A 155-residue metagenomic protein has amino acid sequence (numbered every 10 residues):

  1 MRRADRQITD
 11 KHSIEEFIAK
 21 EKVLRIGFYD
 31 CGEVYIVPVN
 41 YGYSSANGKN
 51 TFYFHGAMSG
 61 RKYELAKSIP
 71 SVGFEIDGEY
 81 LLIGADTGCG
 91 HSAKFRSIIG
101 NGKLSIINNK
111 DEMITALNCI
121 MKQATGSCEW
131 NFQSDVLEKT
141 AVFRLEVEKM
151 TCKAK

Functional and structural regions predicted by a protein language model:
M1-K20: Extreme N-terminal tail/first-helix region
R2-R3, E79-K155: Charged, gly/pro-rich active-site loop segments
I8-T9, K20-R25, G126-C128: Short Pro/Gly-enriched beta-strand edge/turn motifs at strand-loop
A19, S59, K67-V72, C119-G126: Short, intrinsically disordered, mixed-charge
K20-L24, V37, G48-N50, S68-V72 (+2 more regions): A generic structural signal for short beta-strands and their flanking turns/coil linkers
E21-M58: Short beta-strand segments
Y29-C31, N40, A57-S59, D77-E79 (+2 more regions): Histidine- and/or cysteine-centered catalytic micro-motif in compact active-site loops
R61-G84, H91: Helix-adjacent hinge/juxtasegments
